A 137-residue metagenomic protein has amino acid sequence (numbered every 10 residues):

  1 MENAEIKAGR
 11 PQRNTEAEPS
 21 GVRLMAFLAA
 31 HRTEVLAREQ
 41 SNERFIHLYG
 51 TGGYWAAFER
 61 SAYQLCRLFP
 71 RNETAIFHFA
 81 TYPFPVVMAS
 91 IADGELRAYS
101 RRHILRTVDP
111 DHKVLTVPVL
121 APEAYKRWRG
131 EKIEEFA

Functional and structural regions predicted by a protein language model:
E2-A137: Basic, polar low-complexity surface loops/patches
